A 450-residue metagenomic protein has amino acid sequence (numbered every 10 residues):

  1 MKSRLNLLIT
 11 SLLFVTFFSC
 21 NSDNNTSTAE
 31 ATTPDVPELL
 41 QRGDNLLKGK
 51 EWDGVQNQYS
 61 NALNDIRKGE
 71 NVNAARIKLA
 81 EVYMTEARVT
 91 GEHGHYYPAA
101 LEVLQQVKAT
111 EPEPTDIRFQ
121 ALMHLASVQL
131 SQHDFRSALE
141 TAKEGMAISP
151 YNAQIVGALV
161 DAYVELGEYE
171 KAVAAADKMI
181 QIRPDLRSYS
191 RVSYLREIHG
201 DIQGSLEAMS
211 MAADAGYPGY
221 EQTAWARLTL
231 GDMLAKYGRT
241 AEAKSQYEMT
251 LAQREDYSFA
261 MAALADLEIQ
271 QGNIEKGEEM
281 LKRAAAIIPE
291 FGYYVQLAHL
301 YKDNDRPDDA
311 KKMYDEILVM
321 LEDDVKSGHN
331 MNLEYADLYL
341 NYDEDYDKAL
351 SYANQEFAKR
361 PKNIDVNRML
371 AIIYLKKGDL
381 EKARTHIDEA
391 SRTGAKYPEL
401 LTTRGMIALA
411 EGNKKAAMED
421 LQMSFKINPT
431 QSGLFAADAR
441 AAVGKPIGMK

Functional and structural regions predicted by a protein language model:
C20-Q120, S131, E140, A174 (+1 more regions): N-terminal leader/linker segments that initiate helical-solenoid repeat arrays
Y59-A62, L104, A142, A176 (+7 more regions): Hydrophobic/aromatic packing residues within the alpha-helices of TPR/SEL1-like helical repeat arrays
E70, P112, D116, P150 (+10 more regions): Short coil turns that delineate tetratricopeptide repeat
A74, E81, Q120, Q154 (+10 more regions): Start-of-helix register in tetratricopeptide repeats
K78, H124, A158, R191 (+9 more regions): Canonical tetratricopeptide repeat
E81, T85-R88, S127, D161 (+8 more regions): Residue-level recognition of tetratricopeptide repeat
E86, T90, Q132, L166 (+7 more regions): Structural motif corresponding to the intra-repeat A-B loop/turn of tetratricopeptide repeats
